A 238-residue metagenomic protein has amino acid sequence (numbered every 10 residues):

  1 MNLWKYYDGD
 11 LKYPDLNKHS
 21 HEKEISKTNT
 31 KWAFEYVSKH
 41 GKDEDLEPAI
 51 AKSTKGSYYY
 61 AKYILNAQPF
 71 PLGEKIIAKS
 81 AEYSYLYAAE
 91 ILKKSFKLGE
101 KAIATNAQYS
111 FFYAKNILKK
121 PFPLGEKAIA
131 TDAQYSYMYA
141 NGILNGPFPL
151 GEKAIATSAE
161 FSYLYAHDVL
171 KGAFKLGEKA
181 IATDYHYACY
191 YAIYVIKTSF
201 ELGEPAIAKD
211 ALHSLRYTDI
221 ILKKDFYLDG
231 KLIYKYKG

Functional and structural regions predicted by a protein language model:
N2-G238: Alpha-helical scaffold segments
